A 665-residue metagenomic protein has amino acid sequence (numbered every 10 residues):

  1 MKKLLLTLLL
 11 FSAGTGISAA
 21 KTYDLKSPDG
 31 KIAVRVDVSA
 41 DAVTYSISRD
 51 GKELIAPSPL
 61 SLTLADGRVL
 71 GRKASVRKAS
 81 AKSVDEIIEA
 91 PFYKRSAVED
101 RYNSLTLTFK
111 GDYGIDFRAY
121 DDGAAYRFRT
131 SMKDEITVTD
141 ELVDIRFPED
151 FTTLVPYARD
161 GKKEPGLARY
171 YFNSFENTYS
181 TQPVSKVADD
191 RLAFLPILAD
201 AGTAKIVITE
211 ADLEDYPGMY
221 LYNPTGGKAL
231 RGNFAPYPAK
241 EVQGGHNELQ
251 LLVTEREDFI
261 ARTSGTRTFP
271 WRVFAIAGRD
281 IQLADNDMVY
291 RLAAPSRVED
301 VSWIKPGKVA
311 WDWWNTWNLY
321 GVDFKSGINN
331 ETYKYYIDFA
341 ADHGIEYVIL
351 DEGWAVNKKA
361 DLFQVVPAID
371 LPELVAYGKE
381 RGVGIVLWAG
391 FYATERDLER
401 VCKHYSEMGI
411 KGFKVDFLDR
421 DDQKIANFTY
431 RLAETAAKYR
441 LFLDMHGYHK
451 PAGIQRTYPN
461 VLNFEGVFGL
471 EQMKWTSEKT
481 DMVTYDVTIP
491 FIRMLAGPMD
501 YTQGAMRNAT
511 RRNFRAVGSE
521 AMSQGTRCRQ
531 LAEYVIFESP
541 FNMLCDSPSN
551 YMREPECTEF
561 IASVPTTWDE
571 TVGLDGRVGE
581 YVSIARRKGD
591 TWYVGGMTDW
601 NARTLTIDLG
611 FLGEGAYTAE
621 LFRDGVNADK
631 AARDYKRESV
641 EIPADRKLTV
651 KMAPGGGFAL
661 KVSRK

Functional and structural regions predicted by a protein language model:
L4-A13: Sec-dependent N-terminal signal peptides
K21-V289: N-terminal accessory beta-strand-rich subdomains and adjacent acidic, glycine-rich linkers that precede catalytic cores
I260, S264-F339, H343: An acidic-aromatic substrate-binding cleft motif
A340, D416, L443, I536 (+1 more regions): Conserved, mostly hydrophobic/aromatic
L350-T526: Aromatic- and carboxylate-enriched substrate-binding clefts and catalytic-loop regions of carbohydrate-active enzymes
D546-Y593, D629-R633: Glycan-recognition and catalytic regions of carbohydrate-active enzymes
V578-E614, T618, F658-A659: Carbohydrate-binding surface patches
S639-K665: C-terminal beta-strand-rich structural cap/linker in extracellular carbohydrate-active enzymes
